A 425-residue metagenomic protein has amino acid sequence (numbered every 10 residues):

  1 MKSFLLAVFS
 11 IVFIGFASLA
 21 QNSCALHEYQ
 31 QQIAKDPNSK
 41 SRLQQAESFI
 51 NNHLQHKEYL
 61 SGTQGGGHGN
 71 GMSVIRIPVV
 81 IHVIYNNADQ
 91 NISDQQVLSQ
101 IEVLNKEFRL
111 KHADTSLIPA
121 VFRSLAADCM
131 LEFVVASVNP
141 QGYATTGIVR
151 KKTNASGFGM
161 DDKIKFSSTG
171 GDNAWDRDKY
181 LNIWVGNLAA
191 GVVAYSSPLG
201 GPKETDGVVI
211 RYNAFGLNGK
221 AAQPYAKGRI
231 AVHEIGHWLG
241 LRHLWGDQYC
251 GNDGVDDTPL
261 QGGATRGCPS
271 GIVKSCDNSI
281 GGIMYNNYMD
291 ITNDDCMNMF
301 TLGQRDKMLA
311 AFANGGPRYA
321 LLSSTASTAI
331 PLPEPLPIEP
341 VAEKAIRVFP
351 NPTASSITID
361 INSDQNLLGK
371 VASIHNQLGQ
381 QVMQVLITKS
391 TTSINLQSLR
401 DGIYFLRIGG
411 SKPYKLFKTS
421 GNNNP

Functional and structural regions predicted by a protein language model:
M1-Y29, L104, K418-P425: Bacterial Sec-dependent N-terminal signal peptides
F9, F13, H68, F122 (+4 more regions): Residues embedded in well-ordered secondary-structure elements
Q21-V103, E107: Primarily auto-inhibitory N-terminal propeptides
S73, V79-D89, D94-N139, R150-E339: Extracellular (secreted or membrane-anchored) zinc-dependent metallopeptidases, primarily metzincins but also closely
G142: Cell wall/extracellular polymer interaction/catalysis modules
V341-F349, T353-P425: C-terminal outer-membrane/trafficking sorting elements
